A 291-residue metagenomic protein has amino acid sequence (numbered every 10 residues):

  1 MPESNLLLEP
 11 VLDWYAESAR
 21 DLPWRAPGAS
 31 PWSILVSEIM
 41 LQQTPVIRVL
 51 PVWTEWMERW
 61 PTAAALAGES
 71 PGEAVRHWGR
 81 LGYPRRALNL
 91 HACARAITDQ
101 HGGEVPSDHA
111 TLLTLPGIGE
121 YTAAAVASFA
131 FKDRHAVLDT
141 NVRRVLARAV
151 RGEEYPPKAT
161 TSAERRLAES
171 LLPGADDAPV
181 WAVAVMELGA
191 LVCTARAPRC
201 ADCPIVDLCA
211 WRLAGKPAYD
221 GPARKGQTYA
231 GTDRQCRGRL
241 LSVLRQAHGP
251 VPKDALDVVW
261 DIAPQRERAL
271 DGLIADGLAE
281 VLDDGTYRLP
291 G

Functional and structural regions predicted by a protein language model:
M1-E3, G291: Actinobacteria-biased recognition of intrinsically disordered, low-complexity terminal regions
E3-N5, E9-P10, W14-Q235, R245-D254 (+1 more regions): Catalytic cores of DNA base-excision repair glycosylases
L244, R288-G291: Accessory RNA 3′-end/elbow-binding domains used by RNA modification enzymes
W260-I274: Short amphipathic alpha-helical interaction segments
I274-Y287: A short, conserved structural fragment
